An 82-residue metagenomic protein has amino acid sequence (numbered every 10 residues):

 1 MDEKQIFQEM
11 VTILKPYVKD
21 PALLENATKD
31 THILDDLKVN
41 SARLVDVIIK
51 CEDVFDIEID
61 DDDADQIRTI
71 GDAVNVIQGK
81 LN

Functional and structural regions predicted by a protein language model:
M1-L23: Thiotemplate assembly-line natural product biosynthesis machinery
F7-V11, K15, D30, I48 (+2 more regions): An amphipathic alpha-helix signature
V18-D36, V54, E58-Q66: Phosphopantetheine carrier-protein modules
R43: Two-component histidine kinase catalytic core, primarily the HATPase_c
K80-N82: Juxtamembrane helix-loop boundary signature in multi-pass membrane transporters
